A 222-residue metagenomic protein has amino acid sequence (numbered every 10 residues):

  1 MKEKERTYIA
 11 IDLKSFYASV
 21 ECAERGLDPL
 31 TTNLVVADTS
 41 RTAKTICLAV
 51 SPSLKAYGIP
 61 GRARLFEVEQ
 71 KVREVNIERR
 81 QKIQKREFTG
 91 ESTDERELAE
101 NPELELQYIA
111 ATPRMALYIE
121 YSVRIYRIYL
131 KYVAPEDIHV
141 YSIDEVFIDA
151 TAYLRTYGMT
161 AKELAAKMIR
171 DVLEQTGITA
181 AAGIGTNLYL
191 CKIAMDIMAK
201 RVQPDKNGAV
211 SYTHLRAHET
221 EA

Functional and structural regions predicted by a protein language model:
M1-R216: Gly/Gly-Pro- and Ser/Thr-rich, intrinsically disordered tail segments characteristic of DNA damage-repair and tolerance
A217-A222: A short, hydrophobic C-terminal helix/tail in secreted or cell-surface proteins
